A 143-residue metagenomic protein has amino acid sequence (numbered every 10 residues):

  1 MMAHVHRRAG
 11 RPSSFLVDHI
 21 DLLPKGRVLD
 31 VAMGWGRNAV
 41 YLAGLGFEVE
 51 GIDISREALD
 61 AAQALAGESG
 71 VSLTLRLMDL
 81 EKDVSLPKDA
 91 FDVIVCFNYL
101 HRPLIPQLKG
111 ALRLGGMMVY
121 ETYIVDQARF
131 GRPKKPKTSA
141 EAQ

Functional and structural regions predicted by a protein language model:
A9-K25: Conserved alpha-helix/loop element of class I SAM-dependent methyltransferases that forms part of the SAM/SAH-binding
G26-G34: Conserved class I S-adenosyl-L-methionine
E48-D53: Conserved SAM-binding motif I beta-strand of class I
S55-E57: Conserved SAM/SAH-binding beta-strand->alpha-helix loop
A62-Q63: Conserved SAM-binding loop
S69-E81: Conserved SAM-binding strand-loop segment of SAM-dependent methyltransferases
S85-V93: A short acidic, Gly/Pro-enriched loop at the edge of an enzyme's catalytic core that lines a small-molecule cofactor
G116-Q127: Conserved beta-strand signature within the Rossmann-like core of class I S-adenosyl-L-methionine
